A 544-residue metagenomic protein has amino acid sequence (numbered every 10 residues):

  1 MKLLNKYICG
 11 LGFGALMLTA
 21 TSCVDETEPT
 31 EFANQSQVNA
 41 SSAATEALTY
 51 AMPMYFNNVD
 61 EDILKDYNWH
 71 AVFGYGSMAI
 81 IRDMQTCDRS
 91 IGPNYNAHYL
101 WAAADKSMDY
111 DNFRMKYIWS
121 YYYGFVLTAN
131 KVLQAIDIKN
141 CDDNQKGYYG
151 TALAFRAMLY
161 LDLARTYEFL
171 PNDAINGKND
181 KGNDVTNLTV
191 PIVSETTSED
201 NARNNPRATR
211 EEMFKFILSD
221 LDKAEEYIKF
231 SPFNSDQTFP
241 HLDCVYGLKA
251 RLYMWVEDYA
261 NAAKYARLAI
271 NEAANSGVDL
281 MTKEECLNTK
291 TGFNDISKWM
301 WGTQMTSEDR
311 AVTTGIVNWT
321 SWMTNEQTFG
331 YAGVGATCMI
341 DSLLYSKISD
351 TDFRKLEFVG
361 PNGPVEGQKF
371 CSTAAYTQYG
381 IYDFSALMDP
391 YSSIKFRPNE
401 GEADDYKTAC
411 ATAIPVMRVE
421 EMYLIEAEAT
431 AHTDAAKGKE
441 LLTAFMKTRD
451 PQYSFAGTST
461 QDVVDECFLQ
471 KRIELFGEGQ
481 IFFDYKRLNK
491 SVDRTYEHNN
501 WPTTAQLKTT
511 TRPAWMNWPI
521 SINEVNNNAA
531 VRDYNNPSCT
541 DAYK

Functional and structural regions predicted by a protein language model:
C23-I80, S321-E326, G333-C338, L344-D350 (+4 more regions): Membrane-proximal, proline-rich intrinsically disordered regions
A33-V38, V72, Y167-T186, F230-V317 (+1 more regions): Short, surface-exposed recognition loops and adjoining beta-strand edges that mediate ligand/DNA contacts, enriched
P93-F169, A208-E211, K223-F233, K407-I414 (+1 more regions): Conserved, well-structured interaction surfaces
F214, Y259, A435-A436: TPR-repeat structural position
S349-M417: Flexible, polar/acidic helix-loop-strand segments at domain edges
